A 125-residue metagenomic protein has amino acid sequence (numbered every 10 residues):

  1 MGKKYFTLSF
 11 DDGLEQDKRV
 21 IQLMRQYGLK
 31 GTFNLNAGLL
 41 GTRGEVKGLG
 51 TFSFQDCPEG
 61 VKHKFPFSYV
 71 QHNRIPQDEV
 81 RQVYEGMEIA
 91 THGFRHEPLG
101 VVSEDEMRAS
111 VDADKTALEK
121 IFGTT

Functional and structural regions predicted by a protein language model:
M1-L8, E15-R19, R25-Q26, T42-V46: N-terminal pre-catalytic segment of deacetylase/amide-hydrolase enzymes
S9-F10, A90: Generic enzyme active-site microenvironment
D11-D12, G123: Alpha-helical hinge/cap motifs
G13-L14, G38: Short, glycine/serine-rich, charged loops/turns that create anion-binding and catalytic segments at active sites
L14-E15, R95: Short active-site segment of divalent metal-dependent hydrolases/proteases that encodes the spacing between
R19-V20, G100: Short, function-defining helix-loop hinge/capping sites that tune catalysis or transport
Y27-T125: Metal-dependent polysaccharide deacetylase catalytic core of the NodB/CE4 family, i.e., the active-site-bearing domain
